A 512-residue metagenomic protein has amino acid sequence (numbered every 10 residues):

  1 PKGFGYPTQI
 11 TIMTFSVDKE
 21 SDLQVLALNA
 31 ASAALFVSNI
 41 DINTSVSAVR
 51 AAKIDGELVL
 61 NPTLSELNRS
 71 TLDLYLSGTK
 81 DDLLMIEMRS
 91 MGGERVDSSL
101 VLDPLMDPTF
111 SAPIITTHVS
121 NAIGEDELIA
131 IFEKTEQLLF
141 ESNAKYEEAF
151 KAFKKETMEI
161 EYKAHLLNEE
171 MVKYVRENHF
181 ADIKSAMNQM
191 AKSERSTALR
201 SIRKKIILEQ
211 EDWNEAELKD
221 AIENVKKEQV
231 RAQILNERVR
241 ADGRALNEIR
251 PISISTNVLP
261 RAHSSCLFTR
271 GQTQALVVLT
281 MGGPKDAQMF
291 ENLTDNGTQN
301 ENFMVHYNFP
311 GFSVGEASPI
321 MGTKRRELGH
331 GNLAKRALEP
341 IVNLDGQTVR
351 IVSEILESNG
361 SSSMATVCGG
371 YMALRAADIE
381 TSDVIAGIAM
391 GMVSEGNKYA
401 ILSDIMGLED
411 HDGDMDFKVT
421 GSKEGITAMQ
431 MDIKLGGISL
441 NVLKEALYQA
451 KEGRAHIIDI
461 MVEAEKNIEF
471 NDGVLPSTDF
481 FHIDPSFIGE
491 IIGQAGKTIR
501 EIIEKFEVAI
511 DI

Functional and structural regions predicted by a protein language model:
P1-G3, L72-S77, E301-Y307, H330-L344 (+4 more regions): Structured alpha-helical segments in the cores of large, soluble enzyme domains
P1-T8, T14-S16, E20-S21, K80 (+9 more regions): Glycine-rich, flexible beta-strand/loop modules in the N-terminal catalytic cores of phosphate-handling
K2-F4, V37-N43, P284-D286, T298 (+3 more regions): Secondary-structure transition/capping motifs at alpha-helix termini and the adjoining loop/turn into the next element
K2-T8, N43-S45, S142-I160, S193-E194 (+7 more regions): Flexible, glycine/charged-enriched surface loops at secondary-structure junctions
S21-N39, T256-L279, N359-I379, G489-I499: Conserved phosphate/anionic-ligand binding catalytic regions in large, soluble enzymes, centered on
D41-M187, L374-I468: Mobile "lid/hinge" segments at catalytic clefts and subdomain interfaces of large enzymes
S45, K154-T298, P476-E490, T498: Extended amphipathic alpha-helical scaffolds
K505-I512: Polar interaction faces of repeat-based domains
